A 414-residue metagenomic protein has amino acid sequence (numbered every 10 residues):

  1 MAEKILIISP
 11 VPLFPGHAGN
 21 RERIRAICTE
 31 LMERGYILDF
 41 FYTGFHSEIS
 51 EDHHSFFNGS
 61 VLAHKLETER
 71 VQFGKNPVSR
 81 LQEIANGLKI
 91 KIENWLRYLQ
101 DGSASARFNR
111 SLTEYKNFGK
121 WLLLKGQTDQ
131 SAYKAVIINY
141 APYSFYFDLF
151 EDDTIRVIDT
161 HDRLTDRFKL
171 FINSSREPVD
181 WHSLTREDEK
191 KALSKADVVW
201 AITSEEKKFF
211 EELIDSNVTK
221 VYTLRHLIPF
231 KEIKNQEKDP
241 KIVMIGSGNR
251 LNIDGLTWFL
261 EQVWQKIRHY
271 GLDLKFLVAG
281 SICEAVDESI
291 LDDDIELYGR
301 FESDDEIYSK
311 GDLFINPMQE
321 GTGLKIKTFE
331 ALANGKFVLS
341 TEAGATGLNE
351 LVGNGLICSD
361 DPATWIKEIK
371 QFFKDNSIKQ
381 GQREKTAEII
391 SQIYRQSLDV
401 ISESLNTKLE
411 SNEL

Functional and structural regions predicted by a protein language model:
R23, W200, T223-D293, L297 (+1 more regions): Conserved catalytic-core segment of nucleotide-activated headgroup transferases in glycan assembly
R80-A135, A141-S144, S175-K195: Conserved nucleotide-sugar donor-binding subdomain of glycosyltransferases
F150-L170: Active-site proximal beta-strand in glycosyltransferases
V157, T165, K190, S194-E212 (+1 more regions): Donor nucleotide-sugar binding/catalytic pocket of nucleotide-sugar-dependent glycosyltransferases
S309-G323, N334-K336: Acidic donor-binding loop of glycosyltransferase active sites
K327-E330, F337-T341: Short hydrophobic beta-strand element within catalytic cores of glycosyltransferases and related nucleotide-activated
G355-A363, K370-S377: Conserved acidic donor-binding segment of nucleotide-sugar-dependent glycosyltransferases
K374-L409: A charged, aromatic-enriched C-terminal amphipathic alpha-helix characteristic of glycosyltransferases across folds
